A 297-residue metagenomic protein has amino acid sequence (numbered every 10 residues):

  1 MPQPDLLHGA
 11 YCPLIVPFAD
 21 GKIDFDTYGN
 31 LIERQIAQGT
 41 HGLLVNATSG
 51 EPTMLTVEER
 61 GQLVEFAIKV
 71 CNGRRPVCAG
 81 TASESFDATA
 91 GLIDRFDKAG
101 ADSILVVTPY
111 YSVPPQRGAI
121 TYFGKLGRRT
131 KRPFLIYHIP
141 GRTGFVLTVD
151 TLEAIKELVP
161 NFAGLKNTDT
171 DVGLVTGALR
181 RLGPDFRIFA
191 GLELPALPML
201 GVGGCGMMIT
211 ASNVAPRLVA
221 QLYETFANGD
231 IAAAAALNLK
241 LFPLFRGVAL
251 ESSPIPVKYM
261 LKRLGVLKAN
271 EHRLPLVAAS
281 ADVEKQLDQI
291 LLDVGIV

Functional and structural regions predicted by a protein language model:
P2-C12, V16-G144, A154, V297: Active-site beta->alpha loop and helix N-cap motifs at the rims of alpha/beta catalytic domains
I23, I36, P198-V297: Structured C-terminal cap/extension of enzyme domains
Y28, R60, V64, T89 (+7 more regions): A general structural signal for well-ordered alpha-helical segments in protein cores
M54, S83, V113, F186-R187 (+2 more regions): Residue-level marker of alpha-helix boundaries and capping positions
L55-E58, G91, Q116-A119, L147-V149 (+3 more regions): Short secondary-structure transition/capping segments
S85, L192-E193, S280: Helix N-cap/beta->alpha junction signal
R128-R129, P140-A249: Catalytic alpha/beta core domains of metabolic enzymes, predominantly
